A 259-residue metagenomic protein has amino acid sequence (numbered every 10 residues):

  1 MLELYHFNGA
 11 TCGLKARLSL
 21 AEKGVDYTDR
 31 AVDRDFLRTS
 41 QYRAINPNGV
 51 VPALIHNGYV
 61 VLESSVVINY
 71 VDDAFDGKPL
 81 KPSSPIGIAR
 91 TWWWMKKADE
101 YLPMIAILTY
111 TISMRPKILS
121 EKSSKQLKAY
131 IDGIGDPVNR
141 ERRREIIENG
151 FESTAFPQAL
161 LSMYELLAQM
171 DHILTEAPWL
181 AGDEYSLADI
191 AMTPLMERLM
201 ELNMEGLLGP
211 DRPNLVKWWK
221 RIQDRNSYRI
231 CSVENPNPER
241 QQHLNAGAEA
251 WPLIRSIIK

Functional and structural regions predicted by a protein language model:
M1-P137, G150, G247, W251 (+1 more regions): GST-like domain detector, emphasizing the conserved glutathione-binding G-site in the N-terminal thioredoxin-like
F7, D33, L187, N235-P236: Short, solvent-exposed turn/loop segments enriched in Gly/Ser/Thr/Pro and often Arg
A21, M200, D224: Short polybasic/polar patches that bind polyanions
L37-R38, D72, M192, E239-Q241: Short secondary-structure boundary/hinge segments and terminal tails
D72, D76, T175, Q223-D224: Residues at helix-coil transition
L102-K220: GST-like fold's C-terminal all-alpha helical module
D211-K259: Long, positively charged, glycine-interspersed low-complexity recognition regions
